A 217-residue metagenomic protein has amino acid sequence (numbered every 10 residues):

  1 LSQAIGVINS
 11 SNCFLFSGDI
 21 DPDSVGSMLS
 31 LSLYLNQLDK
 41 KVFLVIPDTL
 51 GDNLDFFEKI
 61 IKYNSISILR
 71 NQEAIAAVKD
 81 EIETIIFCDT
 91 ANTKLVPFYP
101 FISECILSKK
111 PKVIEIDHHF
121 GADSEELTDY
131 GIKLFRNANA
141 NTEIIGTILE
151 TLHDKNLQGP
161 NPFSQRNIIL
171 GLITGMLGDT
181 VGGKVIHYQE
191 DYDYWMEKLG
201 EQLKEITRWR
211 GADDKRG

Functional and structural regions predicted by a protein language model:
L1-S24, L29-Q37, F120-G217: A structured phosphate/pyrophosphate-recognition subdomain
C13-E81: Anionic-ligand anchoring segments at beta-strand to alpha-helix junctions in alpha/beta enzyme folds, i.e., glycine
L33, L54, N92-T93, T180: Domain-wide signal for the mature, well-folded portions of proteins, strongly enriched in nucleus-encoded organellar
V42-L44, V113, G171-L172: Hydrophobic/aromatic residues located in beta-strands of well-ordered beta-sheets within soluble catalytic
L44, D55, F98-Y99, Q158: A generic "cationic amphipathic patch" detector
N64-I132, L157: Active-site cofactor/cluster-binding pocket
